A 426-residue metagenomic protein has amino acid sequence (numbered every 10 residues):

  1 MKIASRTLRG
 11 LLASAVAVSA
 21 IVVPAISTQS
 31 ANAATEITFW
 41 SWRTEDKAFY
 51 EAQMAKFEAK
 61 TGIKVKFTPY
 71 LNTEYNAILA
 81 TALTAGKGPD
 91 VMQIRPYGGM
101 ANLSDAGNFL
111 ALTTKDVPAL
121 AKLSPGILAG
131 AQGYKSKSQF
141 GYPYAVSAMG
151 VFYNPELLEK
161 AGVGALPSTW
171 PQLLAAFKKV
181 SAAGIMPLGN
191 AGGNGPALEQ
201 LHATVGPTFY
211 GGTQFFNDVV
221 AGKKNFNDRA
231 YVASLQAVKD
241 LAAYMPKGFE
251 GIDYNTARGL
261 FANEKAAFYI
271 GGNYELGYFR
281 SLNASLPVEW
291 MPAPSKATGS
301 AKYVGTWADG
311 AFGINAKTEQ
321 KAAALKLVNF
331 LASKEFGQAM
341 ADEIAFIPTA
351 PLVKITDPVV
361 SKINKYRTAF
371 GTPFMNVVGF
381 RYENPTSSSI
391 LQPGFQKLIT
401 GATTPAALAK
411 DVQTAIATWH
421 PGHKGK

Functional and structural regions predicted by a protein language model:
T35, K56-G126, E156-S168, L260 (+4 more regions): Extracytoplasmic "Venus flytrap"/periplasmic binding protein-like
A55, A59-K60, A85, K137 (+5 more regions): Extracytoplasmic/periplasmic substrate-recognition and gating elements
P89-D90, A119-L157, M186-P187, S300-V304 (+1 more regions): A structural signal for short loop-to-beta-strand junctions that line the ligand-binding cleft of periplasmic/secreted
R95-M149, L174, L201-H202, E289-W290 (+1 more regions): Hinge/lid segment of periplasmic solute-binding proteins
T113-G126, G192-G195, F209-A233, S281-N283 (+3 more regions): Short, solvent-exposed loop/beta-turn-alpha elements that line the ligand-binding surface or hinge of extracytoplasmic
S136-Y144, M149, L174-K223, A266: Extracytoplasmic/periplasmic solute-binding protein
F177-K179, V220-E250: Glycine-centered hinge/linker elements that transmit conformational signals in sensory and ligand-binding systems
V219, F346-A350, K365-T418: C-terminal capping/gating helix-and-loop segments adjacent to ligand/active sites or protein-protein/ligand interfaces
